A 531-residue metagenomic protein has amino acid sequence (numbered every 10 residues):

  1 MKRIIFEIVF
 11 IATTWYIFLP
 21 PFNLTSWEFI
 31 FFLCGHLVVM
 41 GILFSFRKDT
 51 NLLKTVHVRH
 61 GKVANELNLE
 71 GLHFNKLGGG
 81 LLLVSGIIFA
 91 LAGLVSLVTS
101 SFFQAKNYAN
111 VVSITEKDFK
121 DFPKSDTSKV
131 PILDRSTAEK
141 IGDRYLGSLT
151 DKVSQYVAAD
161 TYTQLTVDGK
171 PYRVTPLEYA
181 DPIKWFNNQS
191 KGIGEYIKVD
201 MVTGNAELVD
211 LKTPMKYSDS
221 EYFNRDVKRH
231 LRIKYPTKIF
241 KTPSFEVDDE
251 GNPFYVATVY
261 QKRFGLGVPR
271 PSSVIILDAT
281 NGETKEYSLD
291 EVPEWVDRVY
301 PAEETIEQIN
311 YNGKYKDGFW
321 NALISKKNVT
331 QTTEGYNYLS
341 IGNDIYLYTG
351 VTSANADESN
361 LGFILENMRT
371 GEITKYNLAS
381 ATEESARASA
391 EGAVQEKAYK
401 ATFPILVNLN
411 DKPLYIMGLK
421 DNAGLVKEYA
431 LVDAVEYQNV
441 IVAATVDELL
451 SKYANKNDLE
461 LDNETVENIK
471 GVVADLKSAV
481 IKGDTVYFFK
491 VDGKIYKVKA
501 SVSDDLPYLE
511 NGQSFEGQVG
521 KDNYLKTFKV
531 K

Functional and structural regions predicted by a protein language model:
F6-K531: Soluble extracytoplasmic regions of secretory-pathway and membrane proteins
